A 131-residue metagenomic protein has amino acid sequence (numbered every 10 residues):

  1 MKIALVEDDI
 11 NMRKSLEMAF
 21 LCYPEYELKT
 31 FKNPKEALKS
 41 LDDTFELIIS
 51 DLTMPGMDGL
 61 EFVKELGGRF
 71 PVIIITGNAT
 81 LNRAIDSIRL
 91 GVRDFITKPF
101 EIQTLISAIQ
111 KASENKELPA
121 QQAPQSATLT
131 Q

Functional and structural regions predicted by a protein language model:
I10-K29: Two-component/phosphorelay signaling modules centered on CheY-like receiver
T30-L47: Acidic, metal-coordinating helix/loop segments flanking the phosphotransfer/catalytic sites of two-component signaling
N33, D58-E61, A79: Acidic catalytic/metal-coordinating carboxylates
K39, M57-F70: Short amphipathic alpha-helix used as the core "switch/output" element in two-component signaling
M54: Receiver (REC) domain active-site loop signature in two-component systems and cognate sites in sensor histidine kinases
N82, F100-I109: C-terminal output helix
